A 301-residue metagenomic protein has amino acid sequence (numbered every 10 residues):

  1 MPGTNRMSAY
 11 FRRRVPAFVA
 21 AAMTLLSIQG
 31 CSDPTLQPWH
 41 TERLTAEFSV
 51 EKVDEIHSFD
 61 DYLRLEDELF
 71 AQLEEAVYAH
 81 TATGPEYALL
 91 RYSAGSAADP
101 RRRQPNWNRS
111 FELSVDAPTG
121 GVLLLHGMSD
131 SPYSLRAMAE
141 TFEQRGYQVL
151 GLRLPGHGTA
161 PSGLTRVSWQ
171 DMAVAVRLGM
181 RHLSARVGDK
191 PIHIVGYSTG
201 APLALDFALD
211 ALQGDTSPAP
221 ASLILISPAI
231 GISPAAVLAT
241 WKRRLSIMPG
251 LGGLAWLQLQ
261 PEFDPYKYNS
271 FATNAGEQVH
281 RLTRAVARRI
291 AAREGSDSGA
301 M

Functional and structural regions predicted by a protein language model:
Y10-G95, D99-R101: N-terminal targeting or regulatory segments adjacent to alpha/beta-hydrolase or S9 domains
R103-L154: Short, surface-exposed "cap/lid" segments of acyl-processing enzymes
V115, K267-M301: Serine-hydrolase catalytic core
A160-H193: Catalytic nucleophile-loop/oxyanion-hole region of alpha/beta-hydrolase and closely related hydrolase-like folds
V195-G200, A204: Gly/Ala-rich beta-loop-alpha elbow adjacent to hydrolase catalytic centers
D206-A221: Conserved hydrolase catalytic core segment
I224-A235: Active-site nucleophile loop of the alpha/beta-hydrolase fold
